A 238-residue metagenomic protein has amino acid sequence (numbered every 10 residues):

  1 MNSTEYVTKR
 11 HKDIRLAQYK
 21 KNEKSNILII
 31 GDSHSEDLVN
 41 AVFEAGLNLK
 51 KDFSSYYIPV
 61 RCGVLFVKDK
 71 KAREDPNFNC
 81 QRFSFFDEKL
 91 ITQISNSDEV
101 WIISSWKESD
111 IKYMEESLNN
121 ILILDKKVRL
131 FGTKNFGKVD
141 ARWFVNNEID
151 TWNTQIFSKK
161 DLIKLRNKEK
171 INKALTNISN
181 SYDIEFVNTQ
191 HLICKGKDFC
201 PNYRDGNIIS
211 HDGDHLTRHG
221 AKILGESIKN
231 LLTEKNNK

Functional and structural regions predicted by a protein language model:
M1-K238: Extracellular/periplasmic envelope-modification machinery, especially enzymes that add or remove acyl/ester groups on
